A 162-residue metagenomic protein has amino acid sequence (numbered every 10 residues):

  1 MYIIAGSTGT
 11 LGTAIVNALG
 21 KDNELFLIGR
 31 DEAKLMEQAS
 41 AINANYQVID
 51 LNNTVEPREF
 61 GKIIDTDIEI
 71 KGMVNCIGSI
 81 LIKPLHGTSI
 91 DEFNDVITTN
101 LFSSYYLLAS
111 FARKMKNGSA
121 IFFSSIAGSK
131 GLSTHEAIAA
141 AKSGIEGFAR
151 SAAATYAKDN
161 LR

Functional and structural regions predicted by a protein language model:
T8: Conserved glycine-rich cofactor-binding loop
C76-I82: Conserved NAD(P)H cofactor-binding loop of Rossmann-fold oxidoreductase domains
P84-L85, S89-I97: Substrate-binding pocket helix/loop in short-chain dehydrogenase/reductase
T88, G131-A139, S151: Active-site loop-to-helix junction immediately N-terminal to the catalytic Tyr of the SDR YXXXK motif in Rossmann-fold
L108, A141, A149: Active-site helix of classical SDR
R113, A154-K158: Alpha-helical segment proximal to the catalytic Tyr-Lys
S125: Residue(s) in the substrate-gating loop at a strand-loop-helix junction that position the organic substrate next
